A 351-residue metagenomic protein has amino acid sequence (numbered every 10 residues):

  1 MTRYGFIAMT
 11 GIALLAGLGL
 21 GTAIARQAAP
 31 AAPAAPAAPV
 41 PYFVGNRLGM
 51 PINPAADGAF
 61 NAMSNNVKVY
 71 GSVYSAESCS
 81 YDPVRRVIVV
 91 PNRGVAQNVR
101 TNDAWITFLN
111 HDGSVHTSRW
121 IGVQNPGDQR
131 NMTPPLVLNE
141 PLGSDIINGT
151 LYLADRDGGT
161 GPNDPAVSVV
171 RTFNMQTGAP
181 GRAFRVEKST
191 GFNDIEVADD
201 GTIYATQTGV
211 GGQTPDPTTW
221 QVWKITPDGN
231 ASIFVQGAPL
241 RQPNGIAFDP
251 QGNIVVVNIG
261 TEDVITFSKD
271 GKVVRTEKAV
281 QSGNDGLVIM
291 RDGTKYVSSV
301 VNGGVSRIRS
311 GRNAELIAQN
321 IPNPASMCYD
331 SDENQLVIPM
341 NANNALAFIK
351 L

Functional and structural regions predicted by a protein language model:
M9-G17: Bacterial N-terminal signal peptides
P39-M63: Blade/loop signatures of beta-propeller domains
M63-Y70, V115-P134, A179-R185, N230-Q236 (+2 more regions): A short beta-strand motif characteristic of beta-propeller blades
S72-R86, T101-D103, V123-T150, R182 (+9 more regions): Beta-rich, blade/repeat-based domains predominating in secreted/periplasmic proteins but also intracellular
V90-S118: Beta-propeller domains
G94-N98, G158-P162, V210-T214, T261-D263 (+2 more regions): Short glycine/acidic-enriched loop and turn motifs that connect beta-strands
N102-T107, S168-R171, W220-W223, D263-I265 (+2 more regions): A short loop-to-beta-strand structural motif that recurs across blades of beta-propeller domains
L109-S114, N174-G178, I225-G229, S268-K272 (+2 more regions): Short loop/turn segments that connect beta-strands within beta-propeller blades
